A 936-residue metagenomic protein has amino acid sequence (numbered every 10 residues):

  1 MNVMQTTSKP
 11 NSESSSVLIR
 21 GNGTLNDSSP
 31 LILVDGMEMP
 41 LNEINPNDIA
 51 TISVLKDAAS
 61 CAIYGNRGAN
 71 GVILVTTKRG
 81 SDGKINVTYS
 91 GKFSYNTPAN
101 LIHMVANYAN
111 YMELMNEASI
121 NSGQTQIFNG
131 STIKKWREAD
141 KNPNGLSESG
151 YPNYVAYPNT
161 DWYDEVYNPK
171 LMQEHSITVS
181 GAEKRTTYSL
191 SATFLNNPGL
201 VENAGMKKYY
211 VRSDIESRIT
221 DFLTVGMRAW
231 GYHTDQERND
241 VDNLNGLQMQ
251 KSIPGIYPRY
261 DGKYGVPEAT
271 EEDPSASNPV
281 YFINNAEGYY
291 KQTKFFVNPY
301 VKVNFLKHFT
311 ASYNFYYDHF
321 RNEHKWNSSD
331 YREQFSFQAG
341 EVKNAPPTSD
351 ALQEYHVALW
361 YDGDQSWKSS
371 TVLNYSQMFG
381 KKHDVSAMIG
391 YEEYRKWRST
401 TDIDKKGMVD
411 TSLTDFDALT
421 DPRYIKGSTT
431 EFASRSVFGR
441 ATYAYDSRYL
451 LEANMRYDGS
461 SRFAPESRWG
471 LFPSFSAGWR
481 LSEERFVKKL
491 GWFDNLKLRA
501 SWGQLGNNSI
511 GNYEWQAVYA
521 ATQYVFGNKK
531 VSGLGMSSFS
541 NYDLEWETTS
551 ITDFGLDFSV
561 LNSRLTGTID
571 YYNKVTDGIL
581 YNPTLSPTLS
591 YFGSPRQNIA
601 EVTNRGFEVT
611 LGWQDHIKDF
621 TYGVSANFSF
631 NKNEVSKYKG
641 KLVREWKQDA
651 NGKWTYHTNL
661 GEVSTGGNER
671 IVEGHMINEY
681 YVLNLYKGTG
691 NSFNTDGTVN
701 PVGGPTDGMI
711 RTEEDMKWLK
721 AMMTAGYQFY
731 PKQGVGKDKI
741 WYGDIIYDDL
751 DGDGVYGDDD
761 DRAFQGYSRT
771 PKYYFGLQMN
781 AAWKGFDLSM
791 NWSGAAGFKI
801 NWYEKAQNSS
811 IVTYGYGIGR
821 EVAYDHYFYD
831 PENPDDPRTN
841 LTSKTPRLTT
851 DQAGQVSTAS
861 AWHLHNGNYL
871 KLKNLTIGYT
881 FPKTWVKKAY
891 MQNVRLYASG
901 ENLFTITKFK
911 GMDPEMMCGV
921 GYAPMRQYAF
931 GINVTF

Functional and structural regions predicted by a protein language model:
M1-R212, I219, T224-G226, W230-Y232 (+4 more regions): Short, small/polar-rich motifs associated with maturation and membrane association, primarily at protein termini
S29, Q173, K208, D214-H233 (+3 more regions): Extracellular/periplasmic, surface-exposed regions of secreted and cell-surface proteins
T88-N153, H616-Q765, D825-N833, R838: Conserved small-residue
S149-G150, E333-S336, S460, K739-Y742 (+1 more regions): Extracytoplasmic gating/loop element in the C-terminal half of outer-membrane beta-barrel translocons and assembly
R596-T603, R644-H657, G674-I677, G766-G776 (+2 more regions): C-terminal extracellular loops and terminal segments of Gram-negative outer membrane beta-barrel proteins
